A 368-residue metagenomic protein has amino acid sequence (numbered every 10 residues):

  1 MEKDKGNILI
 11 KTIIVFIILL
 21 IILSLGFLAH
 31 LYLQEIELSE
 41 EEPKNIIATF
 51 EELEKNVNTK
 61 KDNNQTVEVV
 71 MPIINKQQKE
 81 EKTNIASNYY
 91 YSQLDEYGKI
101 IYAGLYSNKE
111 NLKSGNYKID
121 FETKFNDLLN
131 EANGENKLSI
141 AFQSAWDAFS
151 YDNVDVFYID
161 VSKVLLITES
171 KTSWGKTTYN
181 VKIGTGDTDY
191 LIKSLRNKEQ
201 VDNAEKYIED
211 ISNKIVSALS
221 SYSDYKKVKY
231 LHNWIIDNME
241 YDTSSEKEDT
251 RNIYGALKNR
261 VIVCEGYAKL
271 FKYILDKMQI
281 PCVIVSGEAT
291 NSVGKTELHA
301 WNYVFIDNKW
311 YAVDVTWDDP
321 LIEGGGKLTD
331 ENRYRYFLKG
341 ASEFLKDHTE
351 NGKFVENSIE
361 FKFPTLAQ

Functional and structural regions predicted by a protein language model:
E2-Y222, L345-Q368: N-terminal accessory/pre-domain segments preceding catalytic cores
S144-D147, Y151-D155, S244-K247, K269 (+2 more regions): Mature secreted bioactive peptide module from preproproteins
N180-I183, Y254-G255, N259-V261, K309-V315: Short, well-ordered strand-loop elements centered on a beta-strand within folded domains, enriched for acidic residues
N197-A256: Secondary-structure boundary elements
S223, I262-V263: Residues that cap or flank secondary-structure elements
N233-T243, E265-D276: Secreted/periplasmic proteins that engage bacterial cell-wall peptidoglycan
D242-Y254, V261, C282-V293: Catalytic cysteine-centered active-site loop
G266-E343: Hydrophobic/aromatic-rich core segments of domains that either
